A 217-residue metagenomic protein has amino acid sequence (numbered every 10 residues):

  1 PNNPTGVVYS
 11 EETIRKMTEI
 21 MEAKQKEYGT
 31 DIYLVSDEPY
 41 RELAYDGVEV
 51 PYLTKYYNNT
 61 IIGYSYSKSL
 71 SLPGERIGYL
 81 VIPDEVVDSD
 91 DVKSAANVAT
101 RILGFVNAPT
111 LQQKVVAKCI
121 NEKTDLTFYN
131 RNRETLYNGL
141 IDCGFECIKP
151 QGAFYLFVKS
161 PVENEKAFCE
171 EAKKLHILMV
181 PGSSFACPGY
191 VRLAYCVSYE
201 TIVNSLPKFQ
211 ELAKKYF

Functional and structural regions predicted by a protein language model:
P1-F217: PLP-dependent class I/II
